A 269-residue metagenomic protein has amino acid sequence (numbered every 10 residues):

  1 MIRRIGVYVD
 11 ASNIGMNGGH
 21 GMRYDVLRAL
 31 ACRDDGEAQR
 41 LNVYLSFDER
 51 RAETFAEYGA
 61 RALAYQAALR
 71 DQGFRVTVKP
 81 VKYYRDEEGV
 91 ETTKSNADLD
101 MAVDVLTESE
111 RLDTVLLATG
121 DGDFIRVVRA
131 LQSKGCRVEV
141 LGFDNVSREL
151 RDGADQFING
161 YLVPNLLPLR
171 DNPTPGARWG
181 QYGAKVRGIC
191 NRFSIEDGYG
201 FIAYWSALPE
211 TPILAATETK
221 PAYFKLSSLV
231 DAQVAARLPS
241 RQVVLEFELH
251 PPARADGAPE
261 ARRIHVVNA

Functional and structural regions predicted by a protein language model:
M1-A97, R137, D144-N145: Domain-level signal for Mg2+-assisted phosphodiester chemistry and nucleotide/NA-binding surfaces in nucleic-acid
A60-G183, F201, V267: Nuclease catalytic cores that cleave nucleic-acid phosphodiester bonds, predominantly acidic two-metal-ion
Q181-D197: Structural detector for short beta-strands of small beta-barrel domains
G188, G200-A203, Q242-F247, A261: Conserved RNP beta-strands of RNA recognition motif
E196-P212: Short aromatic-glycine-enriched beta-strand elements
P209-S228, E260-R262: A short macromolecule-binding patch
S228-E246: Short nucleic-acid-contacting surface segments enriched for D/E, G, S/T with interspersed K/R
H250-A269: OB-fold/S1-family single-stranded nucleic acid-binding modules
